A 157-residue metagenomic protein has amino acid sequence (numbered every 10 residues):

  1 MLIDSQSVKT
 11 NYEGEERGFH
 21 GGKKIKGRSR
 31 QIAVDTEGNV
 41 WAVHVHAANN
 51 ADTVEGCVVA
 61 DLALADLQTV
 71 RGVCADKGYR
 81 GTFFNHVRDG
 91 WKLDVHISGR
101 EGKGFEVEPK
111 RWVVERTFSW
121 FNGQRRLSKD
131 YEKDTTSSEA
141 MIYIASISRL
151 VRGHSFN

Functional and structural regions predicted by a protein language model:
M1-D94, A145-S146, S155: Polybasic low-complexity intrinsically disordered regions
K26, E132-T136, I142: Intrinsically disordered, low-complexity segments enriched in glycine/proline and serine/threonine
N49, L67-S137: Helix-centered, glycine/charged polyanion-binding patches within enzymatic domains that contact phosphate-containing
S137-N157: C-terminal domain-tail junction helix/linker
